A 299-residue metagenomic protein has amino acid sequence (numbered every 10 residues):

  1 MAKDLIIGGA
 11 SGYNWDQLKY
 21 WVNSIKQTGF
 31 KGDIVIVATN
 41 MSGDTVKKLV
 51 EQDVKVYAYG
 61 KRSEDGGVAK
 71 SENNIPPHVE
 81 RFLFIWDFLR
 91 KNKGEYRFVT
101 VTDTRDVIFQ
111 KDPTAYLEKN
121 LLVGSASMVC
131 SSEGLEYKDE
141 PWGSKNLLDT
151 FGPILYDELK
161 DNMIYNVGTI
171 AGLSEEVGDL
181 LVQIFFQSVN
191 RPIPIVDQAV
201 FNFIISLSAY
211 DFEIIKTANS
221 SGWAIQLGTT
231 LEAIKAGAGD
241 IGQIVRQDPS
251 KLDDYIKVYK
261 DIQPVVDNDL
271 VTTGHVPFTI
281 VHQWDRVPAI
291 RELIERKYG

Functional and structural regions predicted by a protein language model:
M1-F98, E175: N-terminal anchoring/stem segment of glycosyltransferases
L18-K19, T45-L49, F109-T114, V182 (+1 more regions): A short acidic (Asp/Glu
K31, G94-Y96, L121, S125-A126 (+2 more regions): Short, high-confidence coil segments that cap the C-terminus of an alpha-helix and link into the following beta-strand
D65-E72, Y137-G143, I290-R291: Short, charged, surface-exposed secondary-structure boundary motifs
A69-L83, W142-L148, T230-A238, Y298: Short, surface-exposed amphipathic charged segments that create phosphate/polyanion-binding patches used for binding
F82-G143: GT-A fold catalytic core of metal-dependent nucleotide-sugar glycosyltransferases, centered on the diacidic
S144-D161: Short, flexible, basic/aromatic active-site loop/helix in glycosyltransferases
L159-E292: Catalytic core and acceptor-binding pocket of nucleotide-sugar-dependent glycosyltransferases
